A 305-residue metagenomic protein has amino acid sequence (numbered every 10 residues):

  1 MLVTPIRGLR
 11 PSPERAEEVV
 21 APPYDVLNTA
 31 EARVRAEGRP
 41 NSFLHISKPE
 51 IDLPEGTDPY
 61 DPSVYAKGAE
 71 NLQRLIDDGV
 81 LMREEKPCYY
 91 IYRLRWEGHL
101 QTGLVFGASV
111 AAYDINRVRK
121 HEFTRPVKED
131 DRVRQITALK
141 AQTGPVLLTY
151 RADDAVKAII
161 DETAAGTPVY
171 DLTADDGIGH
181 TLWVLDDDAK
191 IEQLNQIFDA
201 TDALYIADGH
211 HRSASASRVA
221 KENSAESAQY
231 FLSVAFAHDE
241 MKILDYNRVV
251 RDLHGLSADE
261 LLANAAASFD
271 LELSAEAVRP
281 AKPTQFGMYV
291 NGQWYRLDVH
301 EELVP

Functional and structural regions predicted by a protein language model:
M1-P305: Surface-exposed, charge/polar-rich loops and edge strands
